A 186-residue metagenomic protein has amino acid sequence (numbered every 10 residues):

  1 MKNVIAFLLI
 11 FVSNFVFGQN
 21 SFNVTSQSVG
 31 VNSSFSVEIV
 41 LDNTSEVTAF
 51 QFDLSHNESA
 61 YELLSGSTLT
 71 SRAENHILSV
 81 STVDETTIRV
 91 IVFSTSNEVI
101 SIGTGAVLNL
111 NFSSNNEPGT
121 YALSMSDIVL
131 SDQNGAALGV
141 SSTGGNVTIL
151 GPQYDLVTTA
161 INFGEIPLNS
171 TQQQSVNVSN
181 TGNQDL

Functional and structural regions predicted by a protein language model:
V4-N14, G18: Sec-dependent N-terminal signal peptides
G18-Q153, L168-T171, T181: Acidic, low-complexity intrinsically disordered segments
F163-D185: Solvent-exposed, low-complexity, repeat-rich "mucin-like" stalks and linkers
